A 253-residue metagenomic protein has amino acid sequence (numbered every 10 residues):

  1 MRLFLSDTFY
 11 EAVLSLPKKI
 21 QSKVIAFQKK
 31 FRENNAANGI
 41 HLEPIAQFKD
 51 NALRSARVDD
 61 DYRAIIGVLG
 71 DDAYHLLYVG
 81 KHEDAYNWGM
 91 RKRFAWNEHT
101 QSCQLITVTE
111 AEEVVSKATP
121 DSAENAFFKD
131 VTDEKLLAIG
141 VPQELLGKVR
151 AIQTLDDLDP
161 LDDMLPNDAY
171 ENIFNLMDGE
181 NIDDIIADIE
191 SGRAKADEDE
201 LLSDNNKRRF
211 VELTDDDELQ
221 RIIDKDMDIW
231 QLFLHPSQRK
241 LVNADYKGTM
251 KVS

Functional and structural regions predicted by a protein language model:
M1-Y62, L69-N205, Q220-D228: Basic, Lys/Arg-enriched alpha-helical interface segments
I66-G67, L234: N-terminal, helix-rich and Lys/Arg-enriched segments in bacterial and organellar proteins
G67-L69, D245: Short glycine/proline-enriched turns and hinge-like loops at secondary-structure junctions
K207-T214, D228: Long amphipathic N-terminal alpha/beta scaffold segment
T214-D216, I223, H235, A244-D245: A short mid-domain helix/strand-loop element embedded in enzyme catalytic domains that forms or borders the active-site
W230-G248: N-terminal pre-P-loop "Q-motif" helix
V252: Hydrophobic anchor at the beta1->P-loop junction of P-loop NTPases
